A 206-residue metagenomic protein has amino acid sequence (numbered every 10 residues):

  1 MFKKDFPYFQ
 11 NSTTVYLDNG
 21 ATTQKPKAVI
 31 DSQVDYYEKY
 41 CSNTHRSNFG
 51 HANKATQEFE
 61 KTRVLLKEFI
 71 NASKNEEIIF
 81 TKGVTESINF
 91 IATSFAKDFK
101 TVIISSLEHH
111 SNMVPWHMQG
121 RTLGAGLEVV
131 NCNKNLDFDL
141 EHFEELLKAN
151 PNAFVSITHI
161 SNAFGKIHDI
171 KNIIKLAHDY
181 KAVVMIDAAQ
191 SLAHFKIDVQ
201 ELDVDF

Functional and structural regions predicted by a protein language model:
M1-F206: Pyridoxal 5′-phosphate
